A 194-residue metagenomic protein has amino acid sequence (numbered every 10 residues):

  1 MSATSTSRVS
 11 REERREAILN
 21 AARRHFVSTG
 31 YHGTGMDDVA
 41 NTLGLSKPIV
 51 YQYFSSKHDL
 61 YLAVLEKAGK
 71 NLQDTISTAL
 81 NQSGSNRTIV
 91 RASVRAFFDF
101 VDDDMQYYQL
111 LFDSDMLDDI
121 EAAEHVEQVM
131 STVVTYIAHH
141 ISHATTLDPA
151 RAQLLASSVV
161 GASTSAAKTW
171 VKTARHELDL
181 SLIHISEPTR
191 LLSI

Functional and structural regions predicted by a protein language model:
M1-E13, A150: N-terminal intrinsically disordered/low-complexity leader segments
A17, A21, H25-D59, A63: Helix-turn-helix
D59-A68, T75, V129: Alpha-helical DNA-contacting segments of helix-turn-helix folds
A63, S77-D103, L155-V159: Hydrophobic alpha-helical connector segments
K70-Q73, I120-T145, Q153-S158: Amphipathic alpha-helical packing segments from all-alpha helical-bundle domains
F100-E121, A138, S165-K172: Amphipathic alpha-helical segments used for helix-helix packing
Q109-F112, P149, D179: Short, hydrophobic secondary-structure boundary micro-motifs
I183-I194: Single conserved hydrophobic/aromatic residue that forms the stacking wall/gate of nucleotide- or nucleobase-binding
